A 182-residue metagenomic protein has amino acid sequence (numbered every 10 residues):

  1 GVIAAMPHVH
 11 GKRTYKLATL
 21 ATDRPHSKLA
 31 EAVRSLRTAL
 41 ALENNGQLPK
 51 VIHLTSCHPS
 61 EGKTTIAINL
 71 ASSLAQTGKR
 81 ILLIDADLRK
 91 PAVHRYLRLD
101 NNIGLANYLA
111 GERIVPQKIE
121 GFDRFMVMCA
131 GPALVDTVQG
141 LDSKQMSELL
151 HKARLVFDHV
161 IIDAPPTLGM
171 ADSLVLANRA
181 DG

Functional and structural regions predicted by a protein language model:
G1-R80, A86-A106, A110-V115, L134-K144 (+1 more regions): Short boundary/hinge segments that flank catalytic cores
K12-Y15, E120, L176-A177: Short loop/helix-cap segments at secondary-structure boundaries that form the rim of catalytic
H53, V127-C129, I161: Structural motif
A71, S173-L174: Generic hydrophobic/aromatic pocket-lining and core-packing "Φ" positions
I119-M126: Beta-strand-turn-beta hairpins that frame and shape the catalytic cleft of phosphate-ester-processing enzymes
P132-A171, A177: Phosphate-binding/switch loop-helix module in NTP-utilizing enzymes
D181-G182: Conserved catalytic segment of ABC-fold P-loop ATPases
